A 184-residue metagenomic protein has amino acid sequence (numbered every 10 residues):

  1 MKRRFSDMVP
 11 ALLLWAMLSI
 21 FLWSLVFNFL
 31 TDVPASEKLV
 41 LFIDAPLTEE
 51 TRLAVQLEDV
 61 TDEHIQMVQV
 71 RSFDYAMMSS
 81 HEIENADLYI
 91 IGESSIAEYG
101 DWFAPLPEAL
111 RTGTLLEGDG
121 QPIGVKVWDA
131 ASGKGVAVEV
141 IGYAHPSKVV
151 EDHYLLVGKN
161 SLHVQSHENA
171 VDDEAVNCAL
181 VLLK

Functional and structural regions predicted by a protein language model:
M1-R4: N-terminal Lys/Arg-rich, disordered targeting/topogenic segments
S6-F29: Hydrophobic membrane-insertion alpha-helices, especially the h-region of bacterial N-terminal signal peptides
F29-E37: Short domain-boundary/entry signatures in modular proteins, especially in secreted/extracellular architectures
K38, F42-I96: Early extracytoplasmic/lumenal segment of secretory-pathway proteins
E50-A54, F103, V176-A179: Extracytoplasmic/secreted envelope proteins and their assembly/folding machinery, especially bacterial periplasmic
A76-A131: Extracytoplasmic "Venus flytrap"/periplasmic binding protein-like
R111-H167: A structural signal for short loop-to-beta-strand junctions that line the ligand-binding cleft of periplasmic/secreted
E168-K184: Surface-exposed amphipathic alpha-helical segments
